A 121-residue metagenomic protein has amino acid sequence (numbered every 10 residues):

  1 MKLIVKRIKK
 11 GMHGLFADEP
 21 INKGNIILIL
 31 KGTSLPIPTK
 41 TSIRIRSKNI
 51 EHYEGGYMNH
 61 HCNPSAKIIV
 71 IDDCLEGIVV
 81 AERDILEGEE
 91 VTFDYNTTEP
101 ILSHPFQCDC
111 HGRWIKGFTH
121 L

Functional and structural regions predicted by a protein language model:
M1-L121: Conserved catalytic SET/PR domain of SAM-dependent protein methyltransferases, capturing the structural core that binds
